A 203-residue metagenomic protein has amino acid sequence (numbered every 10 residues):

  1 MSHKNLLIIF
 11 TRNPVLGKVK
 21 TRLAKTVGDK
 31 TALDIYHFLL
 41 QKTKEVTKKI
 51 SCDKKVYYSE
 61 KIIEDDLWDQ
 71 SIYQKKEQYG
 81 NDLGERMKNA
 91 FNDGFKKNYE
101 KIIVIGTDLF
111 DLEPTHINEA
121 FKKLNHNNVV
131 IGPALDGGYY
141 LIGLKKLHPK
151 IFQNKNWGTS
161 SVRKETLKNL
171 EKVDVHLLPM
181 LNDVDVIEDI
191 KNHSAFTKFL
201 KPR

Functional and structural regions predicted by a protein language model:
M1-R22: N-terminal nucleotide-binding beta1-loop-alpha1 segment
D34-C52: A short, N-terminal amphipathic alpha-helix
S51-Q74: Acidic donor-binding segment of Leloir-type glycosyltransferases
W68-K101, T159-S160: Short phosphate-binding loop-to-helix
I103-I105: Short aromatic-hydrophobic micro-motifs that form the base-stacking/packing surface for donor nucleotide recognition
F110-G138: Conserved donor-nucleotide/metal-binding helix-loop-beta segment in metal-dependent transferases, i.e., the alpha-helix
H148-L167: Short, glycine-/small-residue-rich phosphate/pyrophosphate-handling segment
K164-R203: Conserved alpha/beta core of the MobA/IspD/sugar-nucleotide pyrophosphorylase nucleotidyltransferase superfamily
